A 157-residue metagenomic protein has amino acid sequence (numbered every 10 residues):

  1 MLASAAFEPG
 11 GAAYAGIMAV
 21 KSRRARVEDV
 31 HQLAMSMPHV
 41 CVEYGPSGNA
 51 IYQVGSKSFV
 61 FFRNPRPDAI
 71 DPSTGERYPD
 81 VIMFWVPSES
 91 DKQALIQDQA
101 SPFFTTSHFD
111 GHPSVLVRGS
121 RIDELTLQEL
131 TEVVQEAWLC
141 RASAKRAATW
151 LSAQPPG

Functional and structural regions predicted by a protein language model:
L2-G157: Charge-dense, helix-prone N-terminal extensions
